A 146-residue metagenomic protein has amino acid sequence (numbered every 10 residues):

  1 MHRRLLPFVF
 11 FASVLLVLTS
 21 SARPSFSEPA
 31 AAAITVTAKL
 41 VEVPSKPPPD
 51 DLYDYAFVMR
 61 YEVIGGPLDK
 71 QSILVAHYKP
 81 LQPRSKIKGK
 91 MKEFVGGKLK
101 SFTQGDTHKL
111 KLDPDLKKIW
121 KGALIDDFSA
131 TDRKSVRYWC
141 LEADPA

Functional and structural regions predicted by a protein language model:
M1-R4: Positively charged n-region of N-terminal signal peptides that target proteins for export
L6-V9, Y138: Secreted/extracellular small peptides and ectodomain modules produced from precursors
F8-S20: Bacterial N-terminal signal peptides
V17-P29: Bacterial Sec-dependent signal peptides at the C-terminal "C-region" and cleavage site
F26-A33, H77-K79: A generic short-segment signal for beta-strand/edge and adjacent turn/coil regions
A31-D51, F57: Structural detector for short beta-strands of small beta-barrel domains
Y55-A146: Disulfide-stabilized netrin-like
